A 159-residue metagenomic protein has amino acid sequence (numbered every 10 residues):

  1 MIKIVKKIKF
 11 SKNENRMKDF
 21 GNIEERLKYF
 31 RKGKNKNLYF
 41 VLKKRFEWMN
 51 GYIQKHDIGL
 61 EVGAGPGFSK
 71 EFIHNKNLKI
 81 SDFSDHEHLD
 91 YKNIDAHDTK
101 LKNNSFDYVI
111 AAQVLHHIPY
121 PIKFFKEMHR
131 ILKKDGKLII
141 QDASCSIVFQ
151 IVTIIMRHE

Functional and structural regions predicted by a protein language model:
M1-D98: Conserved N-terminal segment of class I S-adenosyl-L-methionine
H97-V109: A short acidic, Gly/Pro-enriched loop at the edge of an enzyme's catalytic core that lines a small-molecule cofactor
A111-V114, I140: A short beta-strand submotif of the Rossmann-like class I SAM-dependent methyltransferase core that lines
P119-K123, V148: Short N-terminal helix/helix-N-cap motif within the alpha/beta-hydrolase-1
I122-K137: A short glycine-rich, Lys/Arg-flanked "PGG" loop and its adjoining helix->strand segment in the class I
I139-E159: Conserved class I S-adenosyl-L-methionine
